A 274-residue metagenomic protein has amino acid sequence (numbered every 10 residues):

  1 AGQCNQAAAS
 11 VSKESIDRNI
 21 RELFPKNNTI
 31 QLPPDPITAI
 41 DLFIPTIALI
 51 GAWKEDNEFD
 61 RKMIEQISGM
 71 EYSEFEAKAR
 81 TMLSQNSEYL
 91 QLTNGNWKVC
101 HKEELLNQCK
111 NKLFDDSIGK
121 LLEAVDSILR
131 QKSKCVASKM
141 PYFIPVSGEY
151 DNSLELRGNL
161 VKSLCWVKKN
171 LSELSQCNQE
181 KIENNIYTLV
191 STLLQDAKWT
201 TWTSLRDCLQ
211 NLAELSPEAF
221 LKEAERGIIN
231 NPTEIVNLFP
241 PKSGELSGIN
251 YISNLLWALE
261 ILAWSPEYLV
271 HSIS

Functional and structural regions predicted by a protein language model:
A1-S274: Non-catalytic all-alpha helical scaffold/repeat segments
